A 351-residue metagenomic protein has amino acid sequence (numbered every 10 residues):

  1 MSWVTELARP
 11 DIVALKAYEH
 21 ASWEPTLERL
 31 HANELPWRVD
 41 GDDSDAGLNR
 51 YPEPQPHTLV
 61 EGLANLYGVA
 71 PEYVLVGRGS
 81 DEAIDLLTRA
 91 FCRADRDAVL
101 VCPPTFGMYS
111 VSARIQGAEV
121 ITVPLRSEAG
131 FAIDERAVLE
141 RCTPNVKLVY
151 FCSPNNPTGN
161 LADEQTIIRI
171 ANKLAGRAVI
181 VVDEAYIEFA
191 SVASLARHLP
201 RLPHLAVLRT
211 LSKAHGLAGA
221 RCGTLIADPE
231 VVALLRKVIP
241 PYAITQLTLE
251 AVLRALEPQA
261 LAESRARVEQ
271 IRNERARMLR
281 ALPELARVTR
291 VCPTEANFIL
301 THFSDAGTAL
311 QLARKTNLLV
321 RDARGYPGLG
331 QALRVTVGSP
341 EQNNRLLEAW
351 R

Functional and structural regions predicted by a protein language model:
M1-L66, N145: N-terminal "arm"/small-domain region of PLP-dependent enzymes with the aminotransferase-like
S44, D305-L312, Q342-R345: Short, conserved charged micro-motifs
P56-A98, Q116, F303: Phosphate-binding glycine-rich loop
H57, A90-F151: PLP-dependent aminotransferase-like
R114, I121, A132-P144, P157-L217: Active-site pre-lysine segment of PLP-dependent enzymes
Q165, K315, G325-R351: PLP-dependent enzyme catalytic core of the Aspartate aminotransferase-like
H204-E284, V291: PLP-dependent aminotransferase class I/II
I271-R272, L282-T316, L333: Conserved PLP-binding catalytic core of the aspartate aminotransferase-like
